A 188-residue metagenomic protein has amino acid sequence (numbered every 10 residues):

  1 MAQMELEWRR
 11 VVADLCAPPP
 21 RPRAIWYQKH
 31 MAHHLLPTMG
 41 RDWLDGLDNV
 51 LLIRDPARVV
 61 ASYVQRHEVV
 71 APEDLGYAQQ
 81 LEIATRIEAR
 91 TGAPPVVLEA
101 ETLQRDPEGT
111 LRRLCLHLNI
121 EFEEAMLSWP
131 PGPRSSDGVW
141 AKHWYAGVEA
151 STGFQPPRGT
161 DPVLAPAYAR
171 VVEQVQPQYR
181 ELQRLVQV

Functional and structural regions predicted by a protein language model:
M1-M39: PAPS-dependent sulfation machinery
Q3, Q28, Q65, Q79-Q80 (+5 more regions): Residue-identity detector for glutamine
Q3-R10, M31-A32, P72-Q79, D106 (+2 more regions): Soluble or luminal CAZymes and related metallo-dependent hydrolases
P19-A24, I83-P94, Q178-L182: A structural motif corresponding to the C-terminal end of an alpha-helix and its immediate exit/capping segment
Q28-A125, V139, H143-A146: PAPS-dependent sulfotransferase catalytic domain
E121-V188: PAPS-dependent sulfotransferases, especially Golgi type II membrane carbohydrate sulfotransferases
